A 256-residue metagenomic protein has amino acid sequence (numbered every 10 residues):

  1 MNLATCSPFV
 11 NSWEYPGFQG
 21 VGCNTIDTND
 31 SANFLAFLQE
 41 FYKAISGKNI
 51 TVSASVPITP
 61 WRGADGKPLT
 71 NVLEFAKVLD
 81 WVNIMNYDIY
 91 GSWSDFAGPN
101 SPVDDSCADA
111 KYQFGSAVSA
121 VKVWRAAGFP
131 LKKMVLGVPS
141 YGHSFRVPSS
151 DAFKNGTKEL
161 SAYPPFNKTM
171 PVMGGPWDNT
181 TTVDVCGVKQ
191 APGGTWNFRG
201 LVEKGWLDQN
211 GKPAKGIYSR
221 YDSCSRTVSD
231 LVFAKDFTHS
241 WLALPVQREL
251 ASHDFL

Functional and structural regions predicted by a protein language model:
A4-A191: Substrate-binding surface in catalytic domains of secreted glycosidases
W177-D178, D184-K212: Catalytic lobes of large eukaryotic enzymes
F198-L256: Extracellular low-complexity, Gly/Ser/Thr-rich intrinsically disordered linkers and protease-sensitive activation/hinge
